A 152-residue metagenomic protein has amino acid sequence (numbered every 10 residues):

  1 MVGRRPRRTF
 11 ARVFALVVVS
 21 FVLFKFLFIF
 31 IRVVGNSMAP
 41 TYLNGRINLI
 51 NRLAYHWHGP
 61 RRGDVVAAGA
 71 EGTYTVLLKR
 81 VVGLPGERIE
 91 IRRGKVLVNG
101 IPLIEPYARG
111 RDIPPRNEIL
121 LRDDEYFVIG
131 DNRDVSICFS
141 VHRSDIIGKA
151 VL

Functional and structural regions predicted by a protein language model:
M1-L152: Extended hydrophobic leader/signal-anchor segments used for secretion and membrane insertion
